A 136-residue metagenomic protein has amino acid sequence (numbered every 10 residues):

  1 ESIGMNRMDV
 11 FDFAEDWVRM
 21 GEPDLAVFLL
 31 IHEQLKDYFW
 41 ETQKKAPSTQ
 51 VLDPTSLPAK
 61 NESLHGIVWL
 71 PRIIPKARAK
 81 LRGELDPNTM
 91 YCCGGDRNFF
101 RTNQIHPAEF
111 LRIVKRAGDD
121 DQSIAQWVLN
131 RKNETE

Functional and structural regions predicted by a protein language model:
E1-D86, E136: Polar/charged low-complexity regulatory segments
V18, Q122-S123, K132: Charged interaction scaffolds used for protein-protein
L85-V128: Amphipathic alpha-helical packing elements
V128-E136: Short, intrinsically disordered, low-complexity segments enriched in Ser/Thr and Pro
